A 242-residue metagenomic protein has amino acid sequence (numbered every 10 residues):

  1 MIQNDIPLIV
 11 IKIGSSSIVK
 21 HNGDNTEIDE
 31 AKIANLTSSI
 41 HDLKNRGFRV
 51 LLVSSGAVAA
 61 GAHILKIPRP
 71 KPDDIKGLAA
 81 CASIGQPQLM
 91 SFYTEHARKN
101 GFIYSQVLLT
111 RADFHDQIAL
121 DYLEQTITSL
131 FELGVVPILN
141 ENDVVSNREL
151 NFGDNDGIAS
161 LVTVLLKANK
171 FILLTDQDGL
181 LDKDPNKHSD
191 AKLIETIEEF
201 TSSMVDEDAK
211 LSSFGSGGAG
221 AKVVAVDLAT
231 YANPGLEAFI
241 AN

Functional and structural regions predicted by a protein language model:
M1-T230, G235: Nucleotide/pyrophosphate-binding catalytic subdomain
C81, F239-N242: Glycine-rich phosphate-binding active-site loops on the catalytic face of alpha/beta enzymes
